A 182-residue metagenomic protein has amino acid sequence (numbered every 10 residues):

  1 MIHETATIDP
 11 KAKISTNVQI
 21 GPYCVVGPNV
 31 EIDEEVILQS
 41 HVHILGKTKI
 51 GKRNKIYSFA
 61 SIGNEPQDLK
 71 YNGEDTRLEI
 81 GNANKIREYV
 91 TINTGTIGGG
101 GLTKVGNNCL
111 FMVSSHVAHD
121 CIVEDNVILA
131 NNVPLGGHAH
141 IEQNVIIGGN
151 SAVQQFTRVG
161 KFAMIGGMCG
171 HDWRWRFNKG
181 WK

Functional and structural regions predicted by a protein language model:
M1-T7, K13, N29-K182: Glycine-rich hexapeptide-repeat left-handed beta-helix
V18-G21: Basic, Lys/Arg-rich alpha-helical nucleic-acid-recognition elements, primarily the DNA-binding modules of transcription
